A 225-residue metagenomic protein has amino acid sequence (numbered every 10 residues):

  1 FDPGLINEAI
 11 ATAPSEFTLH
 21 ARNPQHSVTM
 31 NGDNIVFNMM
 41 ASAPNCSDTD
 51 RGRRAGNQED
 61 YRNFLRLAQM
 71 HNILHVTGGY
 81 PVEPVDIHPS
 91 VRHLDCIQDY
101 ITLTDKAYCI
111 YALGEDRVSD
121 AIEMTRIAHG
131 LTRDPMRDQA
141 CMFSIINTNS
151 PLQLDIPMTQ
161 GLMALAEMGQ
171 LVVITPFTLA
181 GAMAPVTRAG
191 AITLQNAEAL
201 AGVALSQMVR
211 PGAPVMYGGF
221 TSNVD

Functional and structural regions predicted by a protein language model:
F1-S47: Glycine-rich, N-terminal phosphate-binding loop and its surrounding beta-alpha-beta segment
T49-D225: Helix-rich catalytic cores of soluble enzyme domains
